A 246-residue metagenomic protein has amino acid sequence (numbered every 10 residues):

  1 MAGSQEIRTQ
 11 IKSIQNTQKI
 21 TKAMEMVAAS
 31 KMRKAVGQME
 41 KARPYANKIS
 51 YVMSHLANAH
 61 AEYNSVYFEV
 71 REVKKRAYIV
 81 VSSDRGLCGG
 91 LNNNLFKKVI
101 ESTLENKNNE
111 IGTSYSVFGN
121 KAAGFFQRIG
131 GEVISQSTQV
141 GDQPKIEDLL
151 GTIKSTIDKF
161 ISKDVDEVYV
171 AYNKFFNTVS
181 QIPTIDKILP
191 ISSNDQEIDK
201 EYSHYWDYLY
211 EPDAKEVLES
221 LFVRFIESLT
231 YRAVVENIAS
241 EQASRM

Functional and structural regions predicted by a protein language model:
M1-M246: C-terminal beta-strand-loop-alpha-helix "lid" module of Rossmann-like NAD(P)-dependent dehydrogenases
